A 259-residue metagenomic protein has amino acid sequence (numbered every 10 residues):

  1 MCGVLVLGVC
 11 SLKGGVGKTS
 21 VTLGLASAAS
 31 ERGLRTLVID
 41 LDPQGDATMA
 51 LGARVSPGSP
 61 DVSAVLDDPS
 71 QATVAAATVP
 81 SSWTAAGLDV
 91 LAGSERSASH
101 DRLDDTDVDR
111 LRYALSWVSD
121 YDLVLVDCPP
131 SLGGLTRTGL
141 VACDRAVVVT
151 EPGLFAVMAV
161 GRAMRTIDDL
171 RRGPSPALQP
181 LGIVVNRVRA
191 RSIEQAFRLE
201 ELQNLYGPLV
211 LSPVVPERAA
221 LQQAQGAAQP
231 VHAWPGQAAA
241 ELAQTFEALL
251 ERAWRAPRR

Functional and structural regions predicted by a protein language model:
M1-R259: P-loop NTP-binding core
